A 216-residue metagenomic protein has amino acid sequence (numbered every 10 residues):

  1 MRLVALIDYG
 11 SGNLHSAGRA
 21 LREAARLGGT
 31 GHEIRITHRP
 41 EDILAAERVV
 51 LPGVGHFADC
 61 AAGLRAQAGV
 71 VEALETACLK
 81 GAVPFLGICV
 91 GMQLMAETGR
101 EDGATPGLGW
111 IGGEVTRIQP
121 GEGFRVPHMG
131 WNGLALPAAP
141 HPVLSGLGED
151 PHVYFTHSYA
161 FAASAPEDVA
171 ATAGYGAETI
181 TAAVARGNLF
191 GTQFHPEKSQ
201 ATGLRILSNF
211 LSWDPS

Functional and structural regions predicted by a protein language model:
M1-V83, V90, E114-Q119, G123 (+1 more regions): N-terminal beta1-alpha1 cap of cysteine-dependent amidohydrolase-like domains
P40, E75, H141-L144, T181: Short hydrophobic/charged patches on amphipathic alpha-helices used for structural packing and interfaces
E72, E97-G174: Pocket-forming structural segment of enzyme catalytic cores
L79, G146-L147, V184: Short, flexible hinge/linker loops that cap or flank conserved catalytic cores
P84-L86, H152: Structural signature of beta-strand start/N-cap positions in the alpha/beta core of ABC transporter nucleotide-binding
C89, H157, H195: Histidine-centered divalent metal-coordination motifs
C89-M95: Glycine-rich nucleophile elbow surrounding the catalytic serine of serine-hydrolase chemistry
D150, A160-S216: C-terminal and late-domain segments of enzyme folds
